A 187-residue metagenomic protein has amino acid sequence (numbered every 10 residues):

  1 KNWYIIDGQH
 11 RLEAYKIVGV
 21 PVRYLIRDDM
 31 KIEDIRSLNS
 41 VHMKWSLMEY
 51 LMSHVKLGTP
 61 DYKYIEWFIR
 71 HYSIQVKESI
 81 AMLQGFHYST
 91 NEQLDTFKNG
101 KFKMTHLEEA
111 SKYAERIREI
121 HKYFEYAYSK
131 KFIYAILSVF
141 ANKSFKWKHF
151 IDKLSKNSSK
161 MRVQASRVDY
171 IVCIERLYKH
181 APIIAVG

Functional and structural regions predicted by a protein language model:
K1-G187: Accessory terminal alpha-helical modules
